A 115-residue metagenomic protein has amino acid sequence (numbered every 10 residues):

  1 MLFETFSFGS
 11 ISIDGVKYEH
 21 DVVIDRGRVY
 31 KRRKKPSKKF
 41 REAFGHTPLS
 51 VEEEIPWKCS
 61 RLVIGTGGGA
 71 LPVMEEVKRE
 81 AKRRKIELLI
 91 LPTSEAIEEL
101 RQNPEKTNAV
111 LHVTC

Functional and structural regions predicted by a protein language model:
M1-K38: N-terminal, charge-rich interaction modules
F6, V73-E76, E95: Short Gly/charged-rich anion-binding patches and loops
Y18, E54-C59, Q102-E105: Flexible, charged surface loops at secondary-structure boundaries
D25, G65, V110-T114: Short beta-strand segments
K31, S94-E98: Short gly/pro/ser/thr-enriched loop/turn and capping motifs at secondary-structure boundaries
K31-P56: Compact, glycine-rich, soluble single-domain proteins
I55-I90: Mid-chain, well-packed structural core segment of small domains
I97-C115: Short basic, glycine-rich beta-strand/loop surfaces that mediate nucleic-acid
